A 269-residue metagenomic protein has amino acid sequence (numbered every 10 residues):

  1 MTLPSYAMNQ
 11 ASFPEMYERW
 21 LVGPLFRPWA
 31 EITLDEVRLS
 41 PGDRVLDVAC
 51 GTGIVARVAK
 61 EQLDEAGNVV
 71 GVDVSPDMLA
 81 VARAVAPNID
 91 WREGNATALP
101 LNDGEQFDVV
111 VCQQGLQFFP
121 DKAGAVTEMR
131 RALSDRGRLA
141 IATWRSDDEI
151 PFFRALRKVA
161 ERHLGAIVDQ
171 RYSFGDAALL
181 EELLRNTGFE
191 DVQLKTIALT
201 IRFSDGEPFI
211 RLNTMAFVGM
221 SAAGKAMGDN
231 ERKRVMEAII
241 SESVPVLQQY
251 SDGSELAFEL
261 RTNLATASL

Functional and structural regions predicted by a protein language model:
T2-A7, P14, F26, T52-I54 (+1 more regions): Conserved Class I S-adenosyl-L-methionine
G23-D43, V58: Conserved alpha-helix/loop element of class I SAM-dependent methyltransferases that forms part of the SAM/SAH-binding
R44-L99, G124: Class I SAM-dependent methyltransferase SAM/SAH-binding core
T97-V110: A short acidic, Gly/Pro-enriched loop at the edge of an enzyme's catalytic core that lines a small-molecule cofactor
D108-K122, R145: A short SAM/SAH-binding and catalytic strip from SAM-dependent methyltransferases
A123-R138: A short glycine-rich, Lys/Arg-flanked "PGG" loop and its adjoining helix->strand segment in the class I
R138-A166: Conserved class I S-adenosyl-L-methionine
